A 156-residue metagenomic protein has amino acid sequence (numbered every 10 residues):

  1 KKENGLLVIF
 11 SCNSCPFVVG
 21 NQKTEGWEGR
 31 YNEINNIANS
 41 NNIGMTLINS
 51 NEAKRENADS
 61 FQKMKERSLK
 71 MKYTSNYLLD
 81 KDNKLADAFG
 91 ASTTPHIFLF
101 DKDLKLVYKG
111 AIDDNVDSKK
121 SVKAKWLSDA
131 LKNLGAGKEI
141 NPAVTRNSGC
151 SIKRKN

Functional and structural regions predicted by a protein language model:
K1-W27, L131: Short active-site neighborhood of thiol/selenol oxidoreductases, capturing the structured segment around
E3-L6, S40-M45, K72-N76, K102: Loop/turn elements at helix/coil->beta-strand transitions in domains of secreted/extracellular proteins
I9, E25-E28, A58, N76 (+1 more regions): Soluble non-cytosolic domains of exported or imported proteins
C15-V18, I97, C150: The canonical Cys-X-X-Cys-His
V19-K70, K84-D87: Structural microenvironment flanking redox-active thiols in thiol-disulfide oxidoreductases
M64-D101, V107: Short, internal strand/loop/helix patches that form the active-site neighborhood or redox-interaction surface
L99-N156: Thiol-/selenol-based redox modules, centered on thioredoxin-like and closely related oxidoreductase domains
